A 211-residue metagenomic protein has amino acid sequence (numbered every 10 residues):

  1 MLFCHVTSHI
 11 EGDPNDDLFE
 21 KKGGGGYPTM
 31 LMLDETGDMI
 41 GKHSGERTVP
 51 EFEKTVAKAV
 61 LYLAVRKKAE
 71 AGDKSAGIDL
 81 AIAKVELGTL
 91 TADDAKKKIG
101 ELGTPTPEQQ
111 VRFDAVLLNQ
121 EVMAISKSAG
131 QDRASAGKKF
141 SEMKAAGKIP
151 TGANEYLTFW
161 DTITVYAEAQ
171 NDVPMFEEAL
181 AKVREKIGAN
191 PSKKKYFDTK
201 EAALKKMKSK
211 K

Functional and structural regions predicted by a protein language model:
M1-D13: Thiol-based oxidoreductase modules, predominantly thioredoxin-like and allied folds used for disulfide exchange
H5, E70, T151-G152: A short, ordered amphipathic alpha-helix with a cationic face
T7, G24, E35-D38, A57-L61 (+4 more regions): Sec-exported extracytoplasmic/periplasmic mature domains
P14-F19: Short beta-alpha junctions and helix-cap segments that line functional grooves
K21-R66: Non-catalytic, surface beta->alpha helical segment in thiol-disulfide oxidoreductase systems
A57-V60, A64-A81: Extended repeat-based scaffolds of very large eukaryotic assembly and lipid-transport proteins
K74-K211: Oxidative protein folding and maturation machinery
